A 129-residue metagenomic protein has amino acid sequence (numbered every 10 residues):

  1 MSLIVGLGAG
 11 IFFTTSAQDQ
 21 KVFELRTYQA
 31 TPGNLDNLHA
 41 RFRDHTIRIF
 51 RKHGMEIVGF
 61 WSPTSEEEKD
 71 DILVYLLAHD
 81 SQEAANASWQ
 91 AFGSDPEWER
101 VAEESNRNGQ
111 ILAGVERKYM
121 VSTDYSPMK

Functional and structural regions predicted by a protein language model:
M1-G10: Bacterial N-terminal signal peptides
F12-T14: N-terminal signal peptide c-region/cleavage motif recognized by signal peptidases
Q18-D19, A40-V58, A78-M120: An amphipathic, aromatic/His-enriched active-site/gating alpha helix that lines ligand/cofactor pockets
Q18-N37, H45, I49, S122-K129: Surface-exposed interaction/gating patches
V22-T27, L38, I72-L77, R117: Short, structured motif recognition centered on aromatic/hydrophobic residues
G33, P63-E67, S81-A84, T123-Y125: Solvent-exposed loop/turn segments at secondary-structure junctions within structured extracellular/periplasmic domains
P63-K69, R107-Q110: A short beta-turn/loop motif at secondary-structure boundaries
K69, L73, N106, Y119-P127: A general structural signal for short secondary-structure boundary/capping elements
